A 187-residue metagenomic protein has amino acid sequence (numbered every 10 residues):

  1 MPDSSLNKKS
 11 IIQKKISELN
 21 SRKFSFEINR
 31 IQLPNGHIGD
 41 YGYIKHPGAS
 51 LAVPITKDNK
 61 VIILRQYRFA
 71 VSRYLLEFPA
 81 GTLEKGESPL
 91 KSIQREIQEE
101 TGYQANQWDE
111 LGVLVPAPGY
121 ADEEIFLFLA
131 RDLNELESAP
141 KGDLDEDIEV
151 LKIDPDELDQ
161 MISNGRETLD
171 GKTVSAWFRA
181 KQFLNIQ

Functional and structural regions predicted by a protein language model:
M1-S21: Extreme N-terminal tail/first-helix region
L6-N7, Y41, S50-R95, L144: Conserved Nudix-box catalytic region and its N-terminal flanking loop in Nudix hydrolases and closely related
K15-L51, K57-D58: Acidic, metal-coordinating catalytic segment for phosphate/diphosphate chemistry, firing primarily on the Nudix
S25-N29, Y74, E124-F126, E149: Short beta-strand micro-motifs in enzyme catalytic cores
P34-N35, T56-D58, Y67, A130-E135 (+2 more regions): Short loop segments at secondary-structure junctions
G39, G48-L51, T82-G171: Unchanged
V174-Q187: Charged phosphate-binding loop/patch that engages nucleotide di/tri-phosphates or the phosphate backbone of nucleic
